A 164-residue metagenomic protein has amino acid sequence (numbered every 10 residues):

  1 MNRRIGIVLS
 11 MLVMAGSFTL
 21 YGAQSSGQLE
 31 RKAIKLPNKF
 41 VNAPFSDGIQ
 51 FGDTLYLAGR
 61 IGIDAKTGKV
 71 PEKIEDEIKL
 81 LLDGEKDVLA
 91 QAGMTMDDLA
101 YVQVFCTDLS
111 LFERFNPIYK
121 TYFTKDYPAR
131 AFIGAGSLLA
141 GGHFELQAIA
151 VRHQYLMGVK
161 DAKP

Functional and structural regions predicted by a protein language model:
R4-D83, D87-A100, F105-P164: N-terminal presequence-like segments and the immediate start of the first folded domain
